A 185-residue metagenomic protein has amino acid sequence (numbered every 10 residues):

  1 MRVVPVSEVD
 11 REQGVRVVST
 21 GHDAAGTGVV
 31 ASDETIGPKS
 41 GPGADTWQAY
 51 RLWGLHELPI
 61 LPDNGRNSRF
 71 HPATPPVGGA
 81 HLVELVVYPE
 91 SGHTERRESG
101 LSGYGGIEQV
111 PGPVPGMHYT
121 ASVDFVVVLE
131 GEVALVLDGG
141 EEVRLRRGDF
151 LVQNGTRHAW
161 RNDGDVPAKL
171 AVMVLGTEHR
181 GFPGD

Functional and structural regions predicted by a protein language model:
M1-G65: N-terminal leader/capping segments at the start of a protein or of a new domain
S7-E8, T27-S32, G106, D163-D185: Double-stranded beta-helix
T27, E132, R157-A159: Structural motif
T35-G37, S68, H81-T120, N154-R157: Conserved short histidine dyad/triad with adjacent acidic residue
R69-A73: Compact, glycine-rich, soluble single-domain proteins
G78-H81, Y88-G92, E142, R146-D149 (+1 more regions): Ligand-binding loop in jelly-roll beta-barrel domains
G112-T120, F125-R146: A short beta-strand-loop-beta hairpin characteristic of the jelly-roll/cupin
